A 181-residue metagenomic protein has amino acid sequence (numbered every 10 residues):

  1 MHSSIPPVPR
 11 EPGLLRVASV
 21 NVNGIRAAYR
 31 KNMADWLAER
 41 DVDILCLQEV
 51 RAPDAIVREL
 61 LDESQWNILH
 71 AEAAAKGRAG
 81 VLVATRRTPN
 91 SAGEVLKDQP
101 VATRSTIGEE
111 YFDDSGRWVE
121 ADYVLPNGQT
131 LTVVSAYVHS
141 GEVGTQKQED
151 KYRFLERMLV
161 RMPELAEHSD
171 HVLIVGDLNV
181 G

Functional and structural regions predicted by a protein language model:
M1-E63, N67-L69, A73-V81: N-terminal, active-site-proximal structural segment of metallo-dependent hydrolase catalytic domains
V20-A27, G108-Y111, E149-R153: Short, flexible loop segments at the rims of nucleotide/cofactor-binding pockets, characterized by
K31-A34, E149-L159: Conserved CoA-thioester-binding segment of acyl-CoA-metabolizing enzymes
L37-A38, W118-G128, R157-D170: Short amphipathic alpha-helices and their capping/turn segments at secondary-structure boundaries
C46, V133-S135, H171-G176: A structural signal for short, well-ordered beta-strand segments and their strand-loop junctions that often border
R51, I56-G141: Structured beta-strand-rich core segments of catalytic domains in phosphoester-bond hydrolases
S64-N67, F154-G181: Metal-dependent phosphoesterases centered on the DNase I-like endonuclease/exonuclease/phosphatase
S140-E149: Metal-dependent phosphoester/phosphodiester hydrolase catalytic core
